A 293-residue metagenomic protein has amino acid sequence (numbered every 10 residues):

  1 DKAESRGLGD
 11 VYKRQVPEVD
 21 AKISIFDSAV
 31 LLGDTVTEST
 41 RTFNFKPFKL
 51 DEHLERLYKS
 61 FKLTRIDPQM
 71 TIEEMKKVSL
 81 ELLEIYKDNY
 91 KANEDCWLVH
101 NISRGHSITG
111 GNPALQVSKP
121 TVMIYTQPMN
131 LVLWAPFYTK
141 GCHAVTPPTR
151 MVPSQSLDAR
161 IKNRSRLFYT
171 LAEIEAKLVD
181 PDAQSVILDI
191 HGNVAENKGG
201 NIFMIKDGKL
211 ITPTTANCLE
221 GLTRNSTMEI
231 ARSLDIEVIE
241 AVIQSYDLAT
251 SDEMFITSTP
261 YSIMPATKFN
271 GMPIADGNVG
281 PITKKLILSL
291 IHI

Functional and structural regions predicted by a protein language model:
D1-Y12, I291-H292: Single conserved hydrophobic/aromatic residue that forms the stacking wall/gate of nucleotide- or nucleobase-binding
D10, R14-V16, A21-K22: N-terminal basic/disordered segments at the start of proteins
K13, G33, L57, H100 (+3 more regions): A residue-level signal for conserved active-site and pocket-lining positions in enzyme catalytic cores
V19-F61: N-terminal cap/recognition module
K22-T37, S103, I124, K177-L290: N-terminal nucleophile
F43, Y58-T71, L157-N163, I211-C218: Short histidine-centered catalytic/ligand-binding loop motif
L57, H292-I293: Adenylate-forming
E74-D180, A275-N278, I282-L290: Extended Lys/Arg-rich, glycine-bearing segments that form polyanion-binding/interaction patches within enzyme domains
